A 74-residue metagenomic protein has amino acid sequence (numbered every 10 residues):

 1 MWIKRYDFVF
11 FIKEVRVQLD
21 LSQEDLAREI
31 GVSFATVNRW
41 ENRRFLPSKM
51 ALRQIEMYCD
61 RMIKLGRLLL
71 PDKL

Functional and structural regions predicted by a protein language model:
M1-Q18, E56: A short, Lys/Arg-rich alpha-helix, primarily the initiator
D7, K49-M50: Generic recognition of short, well-ordered alpha-helical segments
D20-N38: Short alpha-helical DNA-recognition segment
M50-L68: DNA major-groove recognition helix of helix-turn-helix/homeodomain DNA-binding modules
D72-L74: Helix-turn-helix/homeodomain-like alpha-helical modules used for DNA recognition and transcription-factor dimerization
